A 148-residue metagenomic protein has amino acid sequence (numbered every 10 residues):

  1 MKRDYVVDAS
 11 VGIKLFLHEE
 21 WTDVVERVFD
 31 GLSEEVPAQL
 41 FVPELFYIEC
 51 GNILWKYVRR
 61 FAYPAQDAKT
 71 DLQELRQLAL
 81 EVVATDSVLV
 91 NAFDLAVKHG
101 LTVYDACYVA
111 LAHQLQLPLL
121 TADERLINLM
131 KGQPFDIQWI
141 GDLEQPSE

Functional and structural regions predicted by a protein language model:
M1-L45, Y57-Q66, T70, P146: Short, well-structured N-terminal submotif of metal-dependent ribonuclease cores
K2-D4, V109, H113-E148: Acidic, PIN/NYN-like endoribonuclease modules and their adjacent C-terminal/linker elements
V11-G12, F46, V88, Y108 (+1 more regions): Alpha-helix capping/helix-boundary segments
K14-F16, I53, L129: Residues that scaffold the ATP/ADP-binding catalytic core of kinase and kinase-like folds
A62-Y63, L101, F135: Helix N-cap/coil-helix junction residues
A79-A122: Active-site neighborhoods of divalent-metal-dependent phosphate/nucleic-acid chemistry enzymes
